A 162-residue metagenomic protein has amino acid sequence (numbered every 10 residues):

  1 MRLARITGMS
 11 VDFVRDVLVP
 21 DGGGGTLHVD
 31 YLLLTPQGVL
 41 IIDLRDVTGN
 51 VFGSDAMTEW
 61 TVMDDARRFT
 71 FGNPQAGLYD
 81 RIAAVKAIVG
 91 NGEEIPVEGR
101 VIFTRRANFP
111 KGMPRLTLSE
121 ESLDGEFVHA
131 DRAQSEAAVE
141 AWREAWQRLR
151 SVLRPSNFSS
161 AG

Functional and structural regions predicted by a protein language model:
M1-L27, L34-V39, T48-G53, E59 (+1 more regions): Surface-exposed interaction regions that form or flank ligand-binding interfaces
